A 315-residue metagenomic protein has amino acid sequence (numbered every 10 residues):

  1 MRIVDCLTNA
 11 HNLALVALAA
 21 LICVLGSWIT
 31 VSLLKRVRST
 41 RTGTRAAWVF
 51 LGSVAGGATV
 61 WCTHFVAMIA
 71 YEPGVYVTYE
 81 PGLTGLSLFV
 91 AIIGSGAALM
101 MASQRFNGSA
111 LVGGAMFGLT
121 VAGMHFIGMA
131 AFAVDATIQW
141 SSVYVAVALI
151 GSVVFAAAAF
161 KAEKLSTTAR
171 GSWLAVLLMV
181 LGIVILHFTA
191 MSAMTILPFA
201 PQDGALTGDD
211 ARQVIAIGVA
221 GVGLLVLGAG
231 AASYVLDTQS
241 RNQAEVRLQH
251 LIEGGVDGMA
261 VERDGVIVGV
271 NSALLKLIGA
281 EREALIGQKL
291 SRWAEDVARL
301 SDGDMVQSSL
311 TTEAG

Functional and structural regions predicted by a protein language model:
M1-A14, I69-G82, G128-L149, L165-S172 (+2 more regions): Alpha-helical transmembrane segments and their interfaces in multipass membrane proteins
T8-S27, G43-A131, S142-V154: Individual alpha-helical transmembrane segments in multi-pass integral membrane proteins
W48-G57, A122, S166-T189: Alpha-helical transmembrane segments of multi-pass integral membrane proteins
A156-L165, M194, I215-V246: Juxtamembrane or sensor-core-proximal signal-transducing alpha helices that couple sensory domains to cytosolic
E245-G265, K276: PAS/LOV and related PAS-like sensory modules
S272-Q288: PAS/PAS-like sensory domain cap-loop motif
A284-R299: PAS-family sensory/regulatory domains
S301-G315: Per-ARNT-Sim (PAS) sensory domains and their PAS-associated C-terminal
